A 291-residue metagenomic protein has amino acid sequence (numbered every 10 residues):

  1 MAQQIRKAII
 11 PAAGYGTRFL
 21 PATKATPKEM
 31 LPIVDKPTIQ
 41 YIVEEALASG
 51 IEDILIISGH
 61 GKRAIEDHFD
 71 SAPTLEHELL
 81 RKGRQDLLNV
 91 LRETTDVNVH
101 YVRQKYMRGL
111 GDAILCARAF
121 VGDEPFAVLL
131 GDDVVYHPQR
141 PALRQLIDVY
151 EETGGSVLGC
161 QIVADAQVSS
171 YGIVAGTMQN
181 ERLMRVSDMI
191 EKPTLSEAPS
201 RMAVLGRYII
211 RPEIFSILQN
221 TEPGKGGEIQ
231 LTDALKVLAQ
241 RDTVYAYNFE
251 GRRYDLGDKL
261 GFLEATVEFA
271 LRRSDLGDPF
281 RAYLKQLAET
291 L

Functional and structural regions predicted by a protein language model:
A2, A46-E52, S71, D148-T153 (+1 more regions): Terminal amphipathic alpha-helical/low-complexity segments used for targeting or macromolecular assembly
A2-I10, R18, P32, K36-V128 (+1 more regions): Conserved N-terminal catalytic core of the sugar/cofactor nucleotidyltransferase
Y15, D133: Active-site metal-binding loops of divalent metal-dependent hydrolases
M30, V99-Y101, S156-L158, V244-A246 (+1 more regions): Conserved beta-strand scaffold positions in the cores of enzyme catalytic domains, especially in NTP/NDP-utilizing
H60, L129, I209-I210, G257: A conserved hydrophobic position in a structured secondary element of the catalytic/binding core that shapes
L87-N98, M178-L183, V237-A239: Short, conserved catalytic or adaptor-binding loops enriched in Gly and charged residues
V134-S216, T221, K225: Conserved core of the sugar-phosphate nucleotidyltransferase
